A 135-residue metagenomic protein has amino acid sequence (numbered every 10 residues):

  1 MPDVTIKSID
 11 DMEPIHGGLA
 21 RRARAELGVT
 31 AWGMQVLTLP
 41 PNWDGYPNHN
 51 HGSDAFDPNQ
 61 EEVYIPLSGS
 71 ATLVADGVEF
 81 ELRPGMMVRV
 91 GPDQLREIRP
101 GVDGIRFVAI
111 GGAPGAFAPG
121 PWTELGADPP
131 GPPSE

Functional and structural regions predicted by a protein language model:
M1-P40, Y46, G120-E135: A short, N-terminal "cap"/entry segment at the start of jelly-roll beta-barrel domains of the cupin/DSBH fold
G28, H49, D54-D57: Short loop/turn motifs at secondary-structure junctions and domain boundaries
V36-P40, A55-L73: Short, conserved beta-strand element in jelly-roll/cupin
P47, L73-V74, V90, R96-V102: Short beta-strand His + acidic residue motifs that chelate non-heme Fe in jelly-roll/DSBH and cupin folds
V63, S70-T72, E79, L95 (+1 more regions): Structural motif
G77-D93: Short acidic-glycine-tyrosine-enriched beta hairpin
R99-E135: Double-stranded beta-helix
